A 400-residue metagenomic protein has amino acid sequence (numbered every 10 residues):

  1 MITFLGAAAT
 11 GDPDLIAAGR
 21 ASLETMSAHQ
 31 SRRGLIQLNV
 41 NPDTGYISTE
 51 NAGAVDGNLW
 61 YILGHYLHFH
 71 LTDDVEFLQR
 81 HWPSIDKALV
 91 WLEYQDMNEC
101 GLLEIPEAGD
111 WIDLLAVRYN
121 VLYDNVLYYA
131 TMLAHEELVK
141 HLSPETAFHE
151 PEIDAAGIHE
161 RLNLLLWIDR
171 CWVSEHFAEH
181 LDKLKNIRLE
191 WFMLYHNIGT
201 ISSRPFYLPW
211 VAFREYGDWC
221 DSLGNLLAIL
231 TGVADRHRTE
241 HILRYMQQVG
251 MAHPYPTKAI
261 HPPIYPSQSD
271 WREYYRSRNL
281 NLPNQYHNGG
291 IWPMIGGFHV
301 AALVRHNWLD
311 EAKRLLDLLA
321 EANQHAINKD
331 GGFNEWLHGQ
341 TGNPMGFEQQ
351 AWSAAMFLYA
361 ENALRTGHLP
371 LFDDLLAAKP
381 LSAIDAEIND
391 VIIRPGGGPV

Functional and structural regions predicted by a protein language model:
M1-E99, V121-Y129, T239, G289-A312 (+2 more regions): Aromatic-rich carbohydrate-recognition surfaces in CAZymes
A17-S31, V90-N98, E175-T200, P256-D270: An acidic intrinsically disordered interaction segment
R20-A21, Q79-P83, F148-A156, R244-Y245 (+2 more regions): Beta-strand segments within the central parallel beta-sheet cores of soluble alpha/beta enzyme folds
Q37, L103-E104, N120, L127-Y129 (+4 more regions): Catalytic cores of carbohydrate-active enzymes
G45-S48, D110-L122, F206-Y216, S277-N288 (+1 more regions): Active-site-adjacent structural elements in folded domains
N98, L102-A116: A short, charged helix-loop
Q248-A252, I264-R272, N279-I291, G297-V400: Non-catalytic C-terminal accessory modules of carbohydrate-active enzymes
